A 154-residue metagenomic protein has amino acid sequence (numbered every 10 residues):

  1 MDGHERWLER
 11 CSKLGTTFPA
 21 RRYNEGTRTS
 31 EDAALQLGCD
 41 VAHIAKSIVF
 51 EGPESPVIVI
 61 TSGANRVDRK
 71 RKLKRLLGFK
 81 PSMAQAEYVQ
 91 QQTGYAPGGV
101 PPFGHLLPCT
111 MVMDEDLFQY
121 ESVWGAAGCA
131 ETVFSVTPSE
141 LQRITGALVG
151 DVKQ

Functional and structural regions predicted by a protein language model:
M1-Q154: Extended, low-hydrophobicity, polar/charged segments
